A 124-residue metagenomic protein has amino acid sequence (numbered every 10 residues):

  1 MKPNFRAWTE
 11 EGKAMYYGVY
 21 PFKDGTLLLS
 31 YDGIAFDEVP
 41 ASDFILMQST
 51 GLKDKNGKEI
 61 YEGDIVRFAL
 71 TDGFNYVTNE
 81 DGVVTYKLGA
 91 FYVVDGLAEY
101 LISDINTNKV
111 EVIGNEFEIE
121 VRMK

Functional and structural regions predicted by a protein language model:
M1-K124: Secondary-structure transition motif
